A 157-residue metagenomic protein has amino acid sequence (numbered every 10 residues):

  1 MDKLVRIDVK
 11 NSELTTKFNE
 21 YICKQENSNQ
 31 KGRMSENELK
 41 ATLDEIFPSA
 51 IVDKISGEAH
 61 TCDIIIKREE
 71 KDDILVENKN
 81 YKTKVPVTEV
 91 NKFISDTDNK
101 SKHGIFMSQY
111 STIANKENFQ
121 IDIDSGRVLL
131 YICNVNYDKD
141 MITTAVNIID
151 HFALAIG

Functional and structural regions predicted by a protein language model:
M1-S101, I105-M107: Extended, gly/pro-poor, charged amphipathic helical "stalk/hinge" elements that serve as dimerization and scaffold
Y110-G157: Domain-level recognition of nuclease-like catalytic cores that cleave nucleotide substrates
